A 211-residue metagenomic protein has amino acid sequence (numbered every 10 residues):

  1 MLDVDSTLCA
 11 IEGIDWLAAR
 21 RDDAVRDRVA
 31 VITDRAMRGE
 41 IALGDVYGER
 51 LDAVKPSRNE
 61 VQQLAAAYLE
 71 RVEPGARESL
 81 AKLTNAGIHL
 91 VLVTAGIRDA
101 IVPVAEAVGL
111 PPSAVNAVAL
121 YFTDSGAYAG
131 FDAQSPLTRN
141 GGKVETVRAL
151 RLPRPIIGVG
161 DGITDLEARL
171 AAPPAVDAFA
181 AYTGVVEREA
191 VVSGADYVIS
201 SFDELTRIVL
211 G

Functional and structural regions predicted by a protein language model:
M1-A119: Alpha-helical substrate-recognition element adjacent to the catalytic core
A66-E70, A133-R139, G158: Short, flexible loop segments at the rims of nucleotide/cofactor-binding pockets, characterized by
R77-N85, K143, V147-L152, L170-P173: Surface-exposed amphipathic alpha-helices with a cationic face
T94-A95, P155-Y197: Acidic, Mg2+-coordinating phosphoryl-transfer loop and its flanking beta/alpha structural elements, shared across
G109-L137: Histidine/lysine/aspartate-rich catalytic loop segments that bind and position anionic ligands
T123-A129, R188-D196, I208-G211: Short, charged, surface-exposed secondary-structure boundary motifs
T138-L166: Conserved Lys-Pro-Asp/Glu-containing loop-to-beta segment of HAD-superfamily phosphomonoesterases, centered on
Y197-E204: Short acidic-hydrophobic, aromatic-tinged amphipathic segments that line or gate anion-handling sites
